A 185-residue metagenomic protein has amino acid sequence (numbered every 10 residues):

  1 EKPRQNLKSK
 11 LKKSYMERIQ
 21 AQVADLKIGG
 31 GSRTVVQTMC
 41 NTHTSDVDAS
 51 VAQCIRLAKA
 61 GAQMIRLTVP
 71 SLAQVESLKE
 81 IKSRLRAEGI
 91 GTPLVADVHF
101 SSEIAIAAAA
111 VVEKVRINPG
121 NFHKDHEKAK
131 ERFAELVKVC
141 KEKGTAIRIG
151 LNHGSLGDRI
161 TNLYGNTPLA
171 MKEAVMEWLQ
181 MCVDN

Functional and structural regions predicted by a protein language model:
S14-M39, K141: N-terminal amphipathic alpha-helix/helix-capping segment at the start of soluble metabolic enzymes
G31-A49, T68, P93-S101, K124-H126 (+1 more regions): Active-site mouth loops of central-metabolism enzymes
N41, K59-L85, P119-E127: Glycine-rich, proline-tolerant flexible connector loops at the mouths of alpha/beta enzymes
S50, C54-L57, I81, A107-A108 (+3 more regions): Generic structural signal for hydrophobic
G61, L85-R86, A109-V115, K141-K143: Glycine-enriched alpha-helix->loop->beta-strand junction motifs that scaffold or abut catalytic
A73-A96, F133-T145: Alpha-helix-loop-beta-strand connector modules within alpha/beta enzyme cores
G120-N185: Conserved anion-binding
